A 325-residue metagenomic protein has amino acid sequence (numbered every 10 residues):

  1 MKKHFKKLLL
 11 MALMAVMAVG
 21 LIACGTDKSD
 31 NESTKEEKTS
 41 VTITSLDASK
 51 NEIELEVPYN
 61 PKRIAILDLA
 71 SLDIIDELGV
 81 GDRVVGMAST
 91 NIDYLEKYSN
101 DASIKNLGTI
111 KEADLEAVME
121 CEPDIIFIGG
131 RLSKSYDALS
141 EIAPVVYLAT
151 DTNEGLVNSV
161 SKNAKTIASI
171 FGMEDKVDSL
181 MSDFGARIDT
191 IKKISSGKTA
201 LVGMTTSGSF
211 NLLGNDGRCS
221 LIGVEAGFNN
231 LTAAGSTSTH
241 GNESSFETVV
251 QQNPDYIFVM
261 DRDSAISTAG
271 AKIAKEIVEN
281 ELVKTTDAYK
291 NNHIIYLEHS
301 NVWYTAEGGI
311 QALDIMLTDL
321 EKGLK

Functional and structural regions predicted by a protein language model:
M1-A12: Bacterial N-terminal signal peptides that target proteins for export
V19-A23: C-terminal motif of bacterial Sec signal peptides marking the signal peptidase cleavage site
C24-A70, E174-V202, D261-G270, M316 (+1 more regions): Bacterial Sec-exported substrate-binding components of ABC uptake systems
R63, S169, V259-K325: Structured C-terminal subdomain patch of bacterial secreted/periplasmic proteins
R63-A117: A short, structured surface patch at a secondary-structure boundary
N91-D93, G214-N242: Alpha-helical, coiled-coil/dimerization segments enriched in small aliphatic residues
E122-I128, P144, V249, N253-I257: Proline-aspartate-enriched helix->loop->beta-strand connector
S135-S207, H293, W303-K325: Extracytoplasmic substrate-binding proteins
